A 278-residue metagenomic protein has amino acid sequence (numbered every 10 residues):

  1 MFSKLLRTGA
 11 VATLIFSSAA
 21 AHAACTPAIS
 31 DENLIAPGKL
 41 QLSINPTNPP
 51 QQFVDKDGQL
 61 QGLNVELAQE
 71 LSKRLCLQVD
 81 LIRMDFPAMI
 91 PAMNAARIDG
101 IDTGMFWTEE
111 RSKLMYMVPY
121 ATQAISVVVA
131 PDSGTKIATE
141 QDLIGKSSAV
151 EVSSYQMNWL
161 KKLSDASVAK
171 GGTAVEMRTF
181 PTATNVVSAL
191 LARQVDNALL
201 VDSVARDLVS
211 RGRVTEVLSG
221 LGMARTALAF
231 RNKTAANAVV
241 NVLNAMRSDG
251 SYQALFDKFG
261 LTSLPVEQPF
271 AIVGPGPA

Functional and structural regions predicted by a protein language model:
F2-I15, A21-Q78, D257-A278: N-terminal hydrophobic or amphipathic helices and topogenic motifs
A24, V65-R74, S133-G134, E140-Y155 (+1 more regions): Extended ligand-binding regions for polar small-molecule ligands
D31, L63-N64, R111-T122, T215-S219 (+1 more regions): A structural signal for short loop-to-beta-strand junctions that line the ligand-binding cleft of periplasmic/secreted
Q41, L77-Q78, A95-T103, K146-S147 (+3 more regions): Alpha-to-beta junction loops
P46, T122-V129, S203-N244, T262-A278: Periplasmic-binding protein-like
A68-L75, Q156-T179, V209-S210: Ligand-binding cleft/hinge of the Venus flytrap
Q69, K73, Q78-D142, P275: Acidic, polar ligand-binding/catalytic clefts
P87-P91, G104-K113, W159-L163, S188-G222: A ligand-binding cleft/hinge motif common to bilobed small-molecule-binding domains
